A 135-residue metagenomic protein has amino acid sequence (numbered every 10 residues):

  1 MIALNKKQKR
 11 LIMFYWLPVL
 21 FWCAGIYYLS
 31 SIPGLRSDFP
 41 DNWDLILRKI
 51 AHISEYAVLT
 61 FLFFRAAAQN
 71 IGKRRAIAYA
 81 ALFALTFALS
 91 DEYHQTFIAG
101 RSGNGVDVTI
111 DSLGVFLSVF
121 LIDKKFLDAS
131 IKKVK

Functional and structural regions predicted by a protein language model:
M1-F64: "…centered on the first transmembrane helix and the immediately adjacent amphipathic helix/loop
L11-F14, G72-Y79, N104-G105: Membrane-helix interface segments
L17-Y28, L82-S90, L113, L117: Lipid-exposed faces of alpha-helical membrane segments in multi-pass integral membrane proteins
D38-P40, L45, L89-T109: Interfacial helix-loop-helix junctions of multi-pass membrane proteins
R48-T60, A84-Q95, G103: Short, conserved structural micro-motifs that define repeat-unit consensus positions and nucleotide-binding loops
E55-N70, G114-F126: Membrane-interfacial alpha-helical segments at the cytosolic side of multi-pass membrane proteins
A66-Q95: Membrane-embedded catalytic cores of phosphoryl/pyrophosphoryl-handling enzymes
K124-K135: Membrane-interface capping segments at transmembrane-helix boundaries
